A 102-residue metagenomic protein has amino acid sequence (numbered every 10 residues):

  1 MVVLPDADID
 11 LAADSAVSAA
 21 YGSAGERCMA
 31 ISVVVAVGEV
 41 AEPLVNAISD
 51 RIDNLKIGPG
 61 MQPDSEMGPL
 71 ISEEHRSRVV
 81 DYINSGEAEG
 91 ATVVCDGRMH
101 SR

Functional and structural regions predicted by a protein language model:
M1-R102: ALDH superfamily catalytic-core signature
